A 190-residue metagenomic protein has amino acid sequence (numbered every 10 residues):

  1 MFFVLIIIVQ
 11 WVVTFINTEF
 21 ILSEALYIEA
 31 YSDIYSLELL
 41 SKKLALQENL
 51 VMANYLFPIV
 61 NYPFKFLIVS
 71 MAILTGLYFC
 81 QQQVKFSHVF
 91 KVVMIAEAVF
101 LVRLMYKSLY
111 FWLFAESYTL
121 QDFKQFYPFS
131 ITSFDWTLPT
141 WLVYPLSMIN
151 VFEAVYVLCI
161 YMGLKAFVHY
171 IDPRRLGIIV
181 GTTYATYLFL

Functional and structural regions predicted by a protein language model:
M1-S108: Selected alpha-helical membrane-embedding segments in polytopic membrane proteins
V99-L190: Hydrophobic alpha-helical transmembrane segments and adjacent short intramembrane/lumenal linkers of inner/organellar
